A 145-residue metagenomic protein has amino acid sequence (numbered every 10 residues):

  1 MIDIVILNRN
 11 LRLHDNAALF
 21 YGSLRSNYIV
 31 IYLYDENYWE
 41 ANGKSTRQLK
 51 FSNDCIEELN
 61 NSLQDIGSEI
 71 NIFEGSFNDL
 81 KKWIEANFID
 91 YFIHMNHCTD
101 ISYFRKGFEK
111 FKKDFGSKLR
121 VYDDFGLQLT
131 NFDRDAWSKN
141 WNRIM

Functional and structural regions predicted by a protein language model:
M1-S68: N-terminal beta-strand-loop-alpha-helix module at the start of alpha/beta ligand-binding or catalytic domains
V5, E69-F73, F92-M95: Short catalytic-loop micro-motif centered on adjacent basic/acidic residues
A17, R47-D54, E58, G75 (+3 more regions): Generic alpha-helix structural propensity
N27, E69-N71, K118-R120: Conserved beta-strand segments of alpha/beta enzyme cores
S62, I66-E74, N78-D79, W83: A compositional/structural signature marking long, glycine- and acidic/polar-rich segments with frequent tryptophans
S76-M145: Beta-rich, aromatic/charged-enriched effector core domains that present basic-aromatic interfaces for binding
